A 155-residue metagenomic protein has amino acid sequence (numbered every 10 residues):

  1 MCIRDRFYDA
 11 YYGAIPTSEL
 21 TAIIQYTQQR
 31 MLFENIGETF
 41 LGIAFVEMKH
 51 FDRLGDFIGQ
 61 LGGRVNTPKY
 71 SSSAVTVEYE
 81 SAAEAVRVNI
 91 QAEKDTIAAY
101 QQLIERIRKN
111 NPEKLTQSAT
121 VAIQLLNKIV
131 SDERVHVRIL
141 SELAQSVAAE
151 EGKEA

Functional and structural regions predicted by a protein language model:
R4-A155: Non-heme di-metal
